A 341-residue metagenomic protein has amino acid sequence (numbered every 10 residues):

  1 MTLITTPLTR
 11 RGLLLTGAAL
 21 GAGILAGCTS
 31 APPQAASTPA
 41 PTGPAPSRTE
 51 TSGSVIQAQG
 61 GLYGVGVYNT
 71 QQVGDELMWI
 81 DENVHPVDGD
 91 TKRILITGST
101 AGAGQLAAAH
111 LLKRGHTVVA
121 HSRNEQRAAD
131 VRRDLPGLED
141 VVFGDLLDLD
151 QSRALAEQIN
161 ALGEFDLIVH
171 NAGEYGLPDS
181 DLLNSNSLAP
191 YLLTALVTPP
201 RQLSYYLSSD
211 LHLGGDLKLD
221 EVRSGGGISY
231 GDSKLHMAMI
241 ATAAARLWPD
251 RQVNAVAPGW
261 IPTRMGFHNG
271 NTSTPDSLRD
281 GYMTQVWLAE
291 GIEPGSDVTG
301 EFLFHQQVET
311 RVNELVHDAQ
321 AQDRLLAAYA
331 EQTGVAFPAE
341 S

Functional and structural regions predicted by a protein language model:
M1-L8, A19-A26: N-terminal secretory signal peptides
T97, F165-G173, Y206, N254-A255: Rossmann-fold scaffold of SDR-type NAD(P)-dependent oxidoreductases
T100: N-terminal Rossmann NAD(P)H-binding glycine-rich loop of SDR-like oxidoreductase domains
H116-A128: Conserved glycine-rich Rossmann-like NAD(P)H-binding loop of the short-chain dehydrogenase/reductase
L135-D150: Rossmann-fold cofactor-recognition segment
L147-A161: Conserved Rossmann-fold cofactor-binding substructure of NAD(P)-dependent oxidoreductases
G173-S180, Q202-D250, A257-T272: Catalytic loop of short-chain dehydrogenase/reductase
A245-F304: SDR active-site lid
